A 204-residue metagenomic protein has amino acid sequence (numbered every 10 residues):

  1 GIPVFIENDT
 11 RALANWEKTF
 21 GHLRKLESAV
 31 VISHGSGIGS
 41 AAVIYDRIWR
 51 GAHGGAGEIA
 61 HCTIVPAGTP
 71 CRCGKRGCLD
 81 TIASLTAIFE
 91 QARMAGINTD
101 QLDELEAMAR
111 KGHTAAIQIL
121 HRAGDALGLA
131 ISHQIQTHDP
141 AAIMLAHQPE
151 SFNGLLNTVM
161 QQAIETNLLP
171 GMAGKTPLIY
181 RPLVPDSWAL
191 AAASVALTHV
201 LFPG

Functional and structural regions predicted by a protein language model:
G1-L79, A83, A191, V195-L197 (+1 more regions): Phosphate-binding/catalytic loop of phosphoryl-transfer enzymes
F20, A67-P70, K75, L79-G204: ATP-binding/phosphotransfer module of carbohydrate and carboxylate kinases, centering on a glycine-rich
